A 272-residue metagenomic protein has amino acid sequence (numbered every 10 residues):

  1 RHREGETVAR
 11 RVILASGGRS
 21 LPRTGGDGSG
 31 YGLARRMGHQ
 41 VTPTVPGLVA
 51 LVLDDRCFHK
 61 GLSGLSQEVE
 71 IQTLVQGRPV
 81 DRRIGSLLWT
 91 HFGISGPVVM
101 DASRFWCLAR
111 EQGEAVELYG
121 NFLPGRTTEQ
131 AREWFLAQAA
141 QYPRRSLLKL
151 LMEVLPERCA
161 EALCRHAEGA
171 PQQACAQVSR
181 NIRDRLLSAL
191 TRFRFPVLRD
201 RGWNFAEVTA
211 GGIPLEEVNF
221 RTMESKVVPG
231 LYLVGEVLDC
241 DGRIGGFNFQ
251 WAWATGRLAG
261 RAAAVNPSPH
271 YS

Functional and structural regions predicted by a protein language model:
R1-V8, V12, Q67-V69, L74-G77: Conserved beta-strand-loop-beta-strand element in the redox core of flavoprotein oxidoreductases
E6-G26, A34-R35, L87-S95, L231-L233 (+1 more regions): Short hydrophobic core segments
I13, D81, G96-P97, Q112-E114 (+6 more regions): Catalytic, metal-anchored helix/loop core of enzyme active sites in primary metabolism
L14, V41-T44, R199, L233-V234: General beta-strand structural signal in soluble alpha/beta enzymes
L21, A50-L51, S95, E207-V208 (+1 more regions): Glycine-rich phosphate/pyrophosphate-binding beta-alpha loops
G30-M37, Q250-P267: An active-site-proximal "capping" alpha-helix that borders the catalytic cofactor pocket
H39-V45, V49-V178: An anion/pyrophosphate-binding glycine-rich loop and adjacent beta-alpha core in soluble alpha-beta enzymes
E161-D241: A glycine-rich dinucleotide-binding beta-alpha-beta segment and adjacent secondary-structure elements that constitute
